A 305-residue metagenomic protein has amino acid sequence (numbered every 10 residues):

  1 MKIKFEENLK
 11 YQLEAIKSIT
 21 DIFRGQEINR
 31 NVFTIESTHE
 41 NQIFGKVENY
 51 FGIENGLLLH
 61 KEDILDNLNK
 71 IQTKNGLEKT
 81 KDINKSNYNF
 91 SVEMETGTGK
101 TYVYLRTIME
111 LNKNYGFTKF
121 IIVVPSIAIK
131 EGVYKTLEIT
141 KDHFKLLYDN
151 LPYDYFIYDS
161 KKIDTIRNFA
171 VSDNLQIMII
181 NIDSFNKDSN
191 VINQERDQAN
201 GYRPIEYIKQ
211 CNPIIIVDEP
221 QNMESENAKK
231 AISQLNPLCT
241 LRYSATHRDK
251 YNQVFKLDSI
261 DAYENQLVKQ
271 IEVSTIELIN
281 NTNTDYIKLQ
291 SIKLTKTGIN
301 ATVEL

Functional and structural regions predicted by a protein language model:
M1-L305: RecA-like P-loop NTPase motor core of helicase/translocase proteins
